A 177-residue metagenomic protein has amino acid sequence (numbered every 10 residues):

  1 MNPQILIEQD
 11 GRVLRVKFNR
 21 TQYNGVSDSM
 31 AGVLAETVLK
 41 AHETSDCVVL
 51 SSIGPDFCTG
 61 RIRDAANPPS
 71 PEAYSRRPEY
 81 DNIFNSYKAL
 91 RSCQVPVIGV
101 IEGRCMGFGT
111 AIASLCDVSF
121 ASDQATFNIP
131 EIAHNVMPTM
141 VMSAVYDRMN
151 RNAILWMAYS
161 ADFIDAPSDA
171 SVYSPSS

Functional and structural regions predicted by a protein language model:
M1-S51: Conserved CoA-thioester-binding segment of acyl-CoA-metabolizing enzymes
Y23-N24, D56, N135: Short strand->helix junction
M30, L34, N82-I83, M106 (+1 more regions): Amphipathic coiled-coil/heptad-repeat helices and related helical stalk/stem segments that mediate oligomerization
V33, T37-K40, N82-Q94: Catalytic-core regions built around general acid/base machinery
T44, S51-A89, C105: Glycine- (often His-adjacent) and acidic-residue-rich active-site loop that binds/positions the CoA thioester
K88-S177: Crotonase-fold acyl-CoA enzyme core
